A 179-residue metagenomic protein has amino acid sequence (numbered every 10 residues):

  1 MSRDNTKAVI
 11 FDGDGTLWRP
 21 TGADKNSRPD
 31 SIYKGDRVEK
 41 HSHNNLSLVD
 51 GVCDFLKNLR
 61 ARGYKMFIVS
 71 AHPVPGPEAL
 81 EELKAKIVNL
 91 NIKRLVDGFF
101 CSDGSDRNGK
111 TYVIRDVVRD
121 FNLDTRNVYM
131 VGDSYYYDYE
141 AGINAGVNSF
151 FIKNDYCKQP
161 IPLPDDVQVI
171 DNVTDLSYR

Functional and structural regions predicted by a protein language model:
M1-V9, E81-M130, S134-R179: Asp-based, Mg2+/Mn2+-dependent phosphohydrolase catalytic module
R3-G22: Asp-based phosphoryl-transfer active-site loop
P20, A71, N154: Active-site loop/turn elements of alpha/beta-hydrolase fold enzymes, especially the short glycine-/histidine-rich
D24-S42: A solvent-exposed, charged loop/short amphipathic helix patch at secondary-structure junctions
K25-D30, V74-E81: Short, flexible/disordered intra-domain loops and linkers
D36-I68, G76-L80, N108-Y112: Short, acidic loop-to-helix structural element flanking the phosphoryl-transfer center in phosphate-processing enzymes
A71-G76, C101-S105: Short histidine/acidic/glycine/proline-rich micro-motifs that form metal- and phosphate-coordinating active-site loops
